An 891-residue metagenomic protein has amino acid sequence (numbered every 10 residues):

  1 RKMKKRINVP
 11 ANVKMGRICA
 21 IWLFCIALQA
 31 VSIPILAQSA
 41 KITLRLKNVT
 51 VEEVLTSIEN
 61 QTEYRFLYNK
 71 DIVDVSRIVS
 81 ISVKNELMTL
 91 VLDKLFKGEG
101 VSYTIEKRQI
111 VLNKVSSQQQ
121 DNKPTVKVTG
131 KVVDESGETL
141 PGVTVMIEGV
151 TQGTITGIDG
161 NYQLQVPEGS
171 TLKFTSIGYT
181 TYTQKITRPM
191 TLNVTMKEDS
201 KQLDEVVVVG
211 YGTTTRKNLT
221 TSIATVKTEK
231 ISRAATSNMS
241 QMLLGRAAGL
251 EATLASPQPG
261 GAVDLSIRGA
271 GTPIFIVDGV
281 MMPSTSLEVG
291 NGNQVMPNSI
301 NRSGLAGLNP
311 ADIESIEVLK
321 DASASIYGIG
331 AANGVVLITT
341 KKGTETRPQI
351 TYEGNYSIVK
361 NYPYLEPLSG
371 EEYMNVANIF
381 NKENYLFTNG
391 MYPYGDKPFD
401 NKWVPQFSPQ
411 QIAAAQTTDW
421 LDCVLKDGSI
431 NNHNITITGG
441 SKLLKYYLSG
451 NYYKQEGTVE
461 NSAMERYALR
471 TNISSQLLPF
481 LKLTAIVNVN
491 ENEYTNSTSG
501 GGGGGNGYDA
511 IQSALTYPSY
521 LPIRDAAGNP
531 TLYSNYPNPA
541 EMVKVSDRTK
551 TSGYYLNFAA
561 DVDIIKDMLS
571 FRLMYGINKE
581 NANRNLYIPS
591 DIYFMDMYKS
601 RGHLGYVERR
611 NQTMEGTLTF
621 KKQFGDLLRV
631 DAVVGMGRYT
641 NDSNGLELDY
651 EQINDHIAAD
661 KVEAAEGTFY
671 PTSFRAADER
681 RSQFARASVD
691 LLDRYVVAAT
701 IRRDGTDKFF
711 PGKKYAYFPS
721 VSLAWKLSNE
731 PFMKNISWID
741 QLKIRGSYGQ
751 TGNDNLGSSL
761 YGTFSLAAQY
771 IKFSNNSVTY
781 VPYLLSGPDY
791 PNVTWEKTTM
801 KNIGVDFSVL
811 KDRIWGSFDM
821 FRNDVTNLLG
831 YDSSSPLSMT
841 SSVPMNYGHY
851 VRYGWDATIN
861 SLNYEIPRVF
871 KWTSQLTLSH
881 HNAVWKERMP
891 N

Functional and structural regions predicted by a protein language model:
R1-K127, P167-E168: Cleavable N-terminal targeting peptides that direct proteins into the secretory/outer-membrane pathway or into
I26, L55, E59-T62, E99 (+4 more regions): Short, acidic, small-residue-rich periplasmic hinge/interaction motif at the N-terminus of Gram-negative outer-membrane
I110-L112, M190-T195, M239-M242, V263-S266 (+4 more regions): N-terminal periplasmic accessory domains that precede and gate Gram-negative outer-membrane beta-barrel machines
V150-N161: Short, acidic Ser/Thr/Gly-rich low-complexity loop/linker segments typical of extracellular and cell-surface proteins
Q163-Q165, Q241-V289, E314-S315, A324-K341: Extracytoplasmic beta-strand/coil segments of soluble accessory domains associated with Gram-negative outer-membrane
V194, R216, A248, P310-T351 (+3 more regions): A beta-strand signature from Gram-negative outer-membrane beta-barrel systems, especially the internal plug domain
T225, R246-G249, Q258-V263, P273 (+5 more regions): Residues embedded in well-ordered regular secondary structure
R466, N472-L481, I486-E491, S499-G500 (+3 more regions): Extracellular/periplasmic, surface-exposed regions of secreted and cell-surface proteins
